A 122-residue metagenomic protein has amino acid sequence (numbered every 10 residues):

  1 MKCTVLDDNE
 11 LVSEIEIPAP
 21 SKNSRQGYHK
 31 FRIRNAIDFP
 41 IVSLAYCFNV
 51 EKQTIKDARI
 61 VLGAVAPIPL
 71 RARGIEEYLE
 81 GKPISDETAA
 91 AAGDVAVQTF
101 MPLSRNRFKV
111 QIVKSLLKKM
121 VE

Functional and structural regions predicted by a protein language model:
M1-E122: C-terminal structural segment of proteins
